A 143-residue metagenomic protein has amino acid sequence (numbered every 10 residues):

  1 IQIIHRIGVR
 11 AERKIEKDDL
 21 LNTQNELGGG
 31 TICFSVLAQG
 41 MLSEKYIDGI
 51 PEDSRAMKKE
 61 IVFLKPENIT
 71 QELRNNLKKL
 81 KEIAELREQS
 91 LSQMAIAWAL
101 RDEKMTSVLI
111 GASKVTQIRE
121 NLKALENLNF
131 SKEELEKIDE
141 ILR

Functional and structural regions predicted by a protein language model:
I1-R143: Beta/alpha (TIM)-barrel catalytic core signal, keyed to glycine-rich beta->alpha loops juxtaposed to Asp/Glu that bind
